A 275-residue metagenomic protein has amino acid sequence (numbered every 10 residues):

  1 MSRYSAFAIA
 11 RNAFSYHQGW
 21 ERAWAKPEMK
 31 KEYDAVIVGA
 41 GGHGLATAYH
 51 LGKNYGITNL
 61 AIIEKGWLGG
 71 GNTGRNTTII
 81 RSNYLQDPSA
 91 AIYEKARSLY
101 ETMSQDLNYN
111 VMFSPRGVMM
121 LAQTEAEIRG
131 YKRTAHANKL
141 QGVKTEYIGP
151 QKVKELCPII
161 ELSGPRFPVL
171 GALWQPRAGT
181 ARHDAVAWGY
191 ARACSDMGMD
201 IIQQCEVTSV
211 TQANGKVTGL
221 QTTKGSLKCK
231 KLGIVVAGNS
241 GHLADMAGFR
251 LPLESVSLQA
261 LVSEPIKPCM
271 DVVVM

Functional and structural regions predicted by a protein language model:
M1-A35, K53-T58: Extreme N-terminal leader/targeting segments of oxidoreductases
I37-G39, I62, G233: Hydrophobic Val/Ile/Leu positions in short beta-strands of Rossmann-like dinucleotide-binding domains
A40-H43, K65: Glycine-rich Rossmann-fold phosphate-binding loop(s) that bind the pyrophosphate of adenine dinucleotide cofactors
A46, D87, V210-M275: Flavin-dependent oxidoreductases
A48, G52-K53, A193: Gly/Ala-rich phosphate-binding loop of Rossmann-like dinucleotide-binding domains, activating on the conserved
G52-T73: Glycine-rich FAD pyrophosphate-binding loop
T77-I159: Dinucleotide-binding Rossmann-like beta1-alpha1 core, especially the glycine-rich loop that anchors the ADP
L173-K231: Helical element adjacent to the flavin cofactor pocket in flavoenzyme catalytic cores
